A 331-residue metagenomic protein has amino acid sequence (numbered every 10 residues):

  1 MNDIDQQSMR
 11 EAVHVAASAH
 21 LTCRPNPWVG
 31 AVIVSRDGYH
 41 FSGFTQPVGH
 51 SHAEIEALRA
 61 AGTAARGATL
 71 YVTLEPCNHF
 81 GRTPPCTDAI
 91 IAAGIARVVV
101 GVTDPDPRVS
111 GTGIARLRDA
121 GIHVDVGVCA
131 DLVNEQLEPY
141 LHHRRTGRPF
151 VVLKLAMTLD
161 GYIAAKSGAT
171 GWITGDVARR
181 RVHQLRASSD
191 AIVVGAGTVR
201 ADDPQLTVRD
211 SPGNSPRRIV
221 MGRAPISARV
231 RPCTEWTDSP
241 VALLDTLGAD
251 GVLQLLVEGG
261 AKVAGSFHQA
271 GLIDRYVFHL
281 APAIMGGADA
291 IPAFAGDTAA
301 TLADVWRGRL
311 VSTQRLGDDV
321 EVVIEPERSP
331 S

Functional and structural regions predicted by a protein language model:
N2-N26, F41, A65, R82 (+1 more regions): Enzymes that bind and transform nitrogen-containing heteroaromatic metabolites
E11, A60, A89, E135-Q136 (+1 more regions): Generic alpha-helical secondary-structure signal
V15-S18, A60, P139: Solvent-exposed, charged/polar functional surfaces in cytosolic regulatory/catalytic domains
A31-V32, L155: A residue-level detector for well-ordered beta-strand positions
V32-L132, R217, S266-H268: Zn2+-dependent cytidine deaminase-like catalytic core
S35-R36, R145-T146, E325-E327: Active-site beta-strand termini and strand-to-loop segments that position acidic
C129-N134, V199-A201: Short, surface-exposed recognition loops or helix-turn segments adjacent to catalytic cores
L137-G147: Flexible, polar/acidic helix-loop-strand segments at domain edges
